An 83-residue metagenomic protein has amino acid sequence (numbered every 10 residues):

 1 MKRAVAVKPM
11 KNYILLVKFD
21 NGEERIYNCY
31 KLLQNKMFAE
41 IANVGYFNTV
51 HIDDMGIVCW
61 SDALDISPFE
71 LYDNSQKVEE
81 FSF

Functional and structural regions predicted by a protein language model:
M1-F83: Motif-centric detector for short Cys/His coordination patterns
